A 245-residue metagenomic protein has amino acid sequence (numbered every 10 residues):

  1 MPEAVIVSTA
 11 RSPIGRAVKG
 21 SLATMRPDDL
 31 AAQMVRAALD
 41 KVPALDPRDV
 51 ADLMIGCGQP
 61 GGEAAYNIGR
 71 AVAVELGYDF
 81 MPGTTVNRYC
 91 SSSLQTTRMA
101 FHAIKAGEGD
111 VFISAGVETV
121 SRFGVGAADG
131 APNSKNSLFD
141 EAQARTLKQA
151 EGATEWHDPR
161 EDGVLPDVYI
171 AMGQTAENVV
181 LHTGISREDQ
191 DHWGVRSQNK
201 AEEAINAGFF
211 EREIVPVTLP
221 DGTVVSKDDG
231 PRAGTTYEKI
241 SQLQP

Functional and structural regions predicted by a protein language model:
M1-E3, R48-A51, Y78-P82, A106-V111 (+1 more regions): Short coil/turn connectors at secondary-structure junctions
M1-V72, L76, T175-R187, S197 (+1 more regions): Conserved active-site "lid/cap" helical segment
E3-T9, Y66-G77, R145-E151, K227-P245: Acidic-glycine-rich active-site phosphate/pyrophosphate-binding loop
R11-P13, T24-Q33, A44, G152 (+1 more regions): N-terminal extracellular/periplasmic Venus flytrap/periplasmic-binding protein-like
A17-K19, A65-Y66, R122-D129, D229: Short acidic, glycine/serine/threonine-rich loops at helix termini
C57-F112, R122, D167-I170, Y237-P245: Conserved catalytic cysteine-centered active-site region of acyl-thioester-dependent Claisen-condensing enzymes
T84, R88-E118, G126, V180-F209: Active-site-proximal alpha-helical scaffold in enzymes
V111-N178: Flexible glycine-/small-residue-enriched beta->alpha junction loops that bind anionic phosphate/pyrophosphate groups
